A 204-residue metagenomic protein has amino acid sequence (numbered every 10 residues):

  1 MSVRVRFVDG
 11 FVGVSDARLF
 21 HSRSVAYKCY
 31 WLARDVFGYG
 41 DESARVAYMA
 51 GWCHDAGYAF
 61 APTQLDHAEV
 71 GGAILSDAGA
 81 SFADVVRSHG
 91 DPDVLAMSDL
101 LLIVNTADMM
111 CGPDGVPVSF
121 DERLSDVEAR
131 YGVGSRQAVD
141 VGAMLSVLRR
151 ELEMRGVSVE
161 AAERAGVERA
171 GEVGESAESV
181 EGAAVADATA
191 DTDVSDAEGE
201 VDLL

Functional and structural regions predicted by a protein language model:
M1-R6: Short alpha-helical hairpin
V8-F11, V86: A generic structural signal for nonpolar/aromatic side chains embedded in well-ordered alpha-helices
G10-G40, C53, A78-A80, D93-L204: Divalent metal-dependent phosphate-bond-processing catalytic cores, especially two-metal-ion Mg2+/Mn2+ enzymes that act
V25, E42-L75, D84-D93: His-Asp-centered metal-binding catalytic motifs of divalent-metal-dependent phosphohydrolases/nucleases
